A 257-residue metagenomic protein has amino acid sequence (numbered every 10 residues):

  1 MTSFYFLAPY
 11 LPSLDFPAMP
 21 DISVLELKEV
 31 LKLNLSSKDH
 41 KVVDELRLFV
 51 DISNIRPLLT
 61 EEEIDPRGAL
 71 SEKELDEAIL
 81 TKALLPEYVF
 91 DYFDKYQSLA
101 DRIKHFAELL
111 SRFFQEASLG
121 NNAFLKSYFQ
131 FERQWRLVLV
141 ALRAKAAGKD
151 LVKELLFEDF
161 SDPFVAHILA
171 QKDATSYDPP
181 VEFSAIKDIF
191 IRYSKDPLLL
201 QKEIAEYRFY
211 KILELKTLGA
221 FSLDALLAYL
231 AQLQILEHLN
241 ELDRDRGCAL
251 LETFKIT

Functional and structural regions predicted by a protein language model:
M1-T257: Extended alpha-helical surfaces
